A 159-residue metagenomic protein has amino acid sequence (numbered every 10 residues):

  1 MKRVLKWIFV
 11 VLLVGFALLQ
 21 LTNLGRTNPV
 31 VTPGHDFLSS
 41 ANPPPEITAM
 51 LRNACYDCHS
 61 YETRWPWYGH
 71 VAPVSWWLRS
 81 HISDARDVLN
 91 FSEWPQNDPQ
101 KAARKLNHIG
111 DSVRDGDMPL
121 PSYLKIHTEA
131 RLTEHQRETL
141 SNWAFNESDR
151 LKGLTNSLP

Functional and structural regions predicted by a protein language model:
K6-N23: Hydrophobic membrane-insertion alpha-helices, especially the h-region of bacterial N-terminal signal peptides
Q20-T32: Aromatic-capped interface at the extracytoplasmic side of an N-terminal signal-anchor transmembrane helix
V30-L51: Electrostatic cytochrome c docking/interface patches
P43, I47, A54, V74 (+4 more regions): Stable alpha-helical elements in mature extracytoplasmic
R52-T63, M118, L140: The canonical Cys-X-X-Cys-His
W65-S80: Acidic helix-start/capping segments at beta-turn-to-alpha-helix junctions
W76-I126: Extracytoplasmic electron-transfer domains, predominantly the class I c-type cytochrome c fold
G116-D117, L124-T155: C-terminal capping alpha-helices of c-type cytochrome domains
